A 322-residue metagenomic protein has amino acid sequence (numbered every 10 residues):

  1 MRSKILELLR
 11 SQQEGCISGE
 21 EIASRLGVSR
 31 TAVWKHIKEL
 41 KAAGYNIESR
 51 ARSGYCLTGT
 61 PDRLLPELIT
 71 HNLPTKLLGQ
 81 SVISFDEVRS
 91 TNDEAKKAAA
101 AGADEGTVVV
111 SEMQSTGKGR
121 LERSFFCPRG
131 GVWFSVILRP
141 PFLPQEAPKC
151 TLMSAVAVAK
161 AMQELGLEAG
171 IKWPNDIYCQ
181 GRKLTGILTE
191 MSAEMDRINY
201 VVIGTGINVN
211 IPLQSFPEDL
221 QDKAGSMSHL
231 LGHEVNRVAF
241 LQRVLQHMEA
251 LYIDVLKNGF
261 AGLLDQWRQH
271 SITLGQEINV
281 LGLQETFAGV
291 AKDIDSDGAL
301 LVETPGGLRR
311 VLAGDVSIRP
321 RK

Functional and structural regions predicted by a protein language model:
M1-S29, K38, A42-A43, P148-A169 (+1 more regions): Long, positively charged amphipathic alpha-helical accessory segments at protein N-termini or as interdomain linkers
R2-A161, V235: N-terminal lobe of the biotin/lipoate ligase/transferase fold
D176: Conserved active-site carboxylates
